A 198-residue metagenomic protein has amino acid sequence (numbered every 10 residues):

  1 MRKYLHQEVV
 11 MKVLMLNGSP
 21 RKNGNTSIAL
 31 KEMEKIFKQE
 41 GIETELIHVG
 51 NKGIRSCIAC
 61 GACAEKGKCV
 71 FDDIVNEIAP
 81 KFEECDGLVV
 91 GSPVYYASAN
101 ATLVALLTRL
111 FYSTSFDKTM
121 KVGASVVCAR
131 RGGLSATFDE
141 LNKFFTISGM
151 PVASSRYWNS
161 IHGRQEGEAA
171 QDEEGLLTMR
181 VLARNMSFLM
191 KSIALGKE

Functional and structural regions predicted by a protein language model:
R2-V10: Short, Lys/Arg-enriched N-terminal segments with co-localized hydrophobic residues within the first ~10-30 amino acids
M11, E34, Q39-E40, E77 (+1 more regions): Glycine-rich phosphate/pyrophosphate-binding loop and the adjoining helix
K12-E40: N-terminal beta1-alpha1 ligand-phosphate binding loop
V49-K68, R164-A169: N-terminal beta-loop-helix "entrance" segment that forms/cooperates in small-molecule cofactor or anionic ligand
G67-Y157: Helix-loop-strand module that forms the ligand-binding subsite of alpha/beta enzymes
